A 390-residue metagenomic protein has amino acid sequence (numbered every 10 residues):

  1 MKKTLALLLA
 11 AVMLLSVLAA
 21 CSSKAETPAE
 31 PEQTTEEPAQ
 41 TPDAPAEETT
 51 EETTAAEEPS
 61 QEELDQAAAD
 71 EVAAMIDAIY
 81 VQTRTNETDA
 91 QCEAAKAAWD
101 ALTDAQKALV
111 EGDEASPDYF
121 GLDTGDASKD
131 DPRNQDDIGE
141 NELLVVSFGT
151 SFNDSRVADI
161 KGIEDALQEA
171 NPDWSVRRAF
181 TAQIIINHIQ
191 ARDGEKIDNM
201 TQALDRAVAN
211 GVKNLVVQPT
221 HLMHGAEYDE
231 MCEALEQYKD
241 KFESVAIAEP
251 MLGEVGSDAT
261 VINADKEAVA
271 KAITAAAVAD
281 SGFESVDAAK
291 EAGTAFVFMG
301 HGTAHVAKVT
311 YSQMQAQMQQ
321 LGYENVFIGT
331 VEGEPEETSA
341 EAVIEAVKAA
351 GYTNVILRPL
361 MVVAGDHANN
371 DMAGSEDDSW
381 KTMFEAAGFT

Functional and structural regions predicted by a protein language model:
M1-L9: Positively charged n-region of N-terminal signal peptides that target proteins for export
S16-A20: C-terminal motif of bacterial Sec signal peptides marking the signal peptidase cleavage site
S22-K24: Bacterial signal peptide processing site
E32-A39: Short extracytoplasmic/periplasmic juxtamembrane "stem" segments immediately C-terminal to an N-terminal membrane anchor
A39-M75, S116-E142: N-terminal low-complexity, Pro/Thr/Ser-rich intrinsically disordered segments that act as propeptides or flexible
E58-T124: Beta-rich interaction/scaffold domains
E62, D118-I356, V362-T390: Extended amphipathic ligand-handling, pore-lining, and cofactor/metal-binding catalytic surfaces
